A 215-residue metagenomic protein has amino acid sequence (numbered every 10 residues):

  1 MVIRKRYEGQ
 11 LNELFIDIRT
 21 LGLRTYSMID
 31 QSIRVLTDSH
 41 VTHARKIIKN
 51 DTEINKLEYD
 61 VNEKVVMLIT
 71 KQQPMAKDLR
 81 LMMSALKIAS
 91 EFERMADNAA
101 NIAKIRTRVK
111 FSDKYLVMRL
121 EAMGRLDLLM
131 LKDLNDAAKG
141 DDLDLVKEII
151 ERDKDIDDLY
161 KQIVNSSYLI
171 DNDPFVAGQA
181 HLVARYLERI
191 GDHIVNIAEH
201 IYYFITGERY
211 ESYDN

Functional and structural regions predicted by a protein language model:
M1-N215: Cytosolic, long alpha-helical scaffolding segments
